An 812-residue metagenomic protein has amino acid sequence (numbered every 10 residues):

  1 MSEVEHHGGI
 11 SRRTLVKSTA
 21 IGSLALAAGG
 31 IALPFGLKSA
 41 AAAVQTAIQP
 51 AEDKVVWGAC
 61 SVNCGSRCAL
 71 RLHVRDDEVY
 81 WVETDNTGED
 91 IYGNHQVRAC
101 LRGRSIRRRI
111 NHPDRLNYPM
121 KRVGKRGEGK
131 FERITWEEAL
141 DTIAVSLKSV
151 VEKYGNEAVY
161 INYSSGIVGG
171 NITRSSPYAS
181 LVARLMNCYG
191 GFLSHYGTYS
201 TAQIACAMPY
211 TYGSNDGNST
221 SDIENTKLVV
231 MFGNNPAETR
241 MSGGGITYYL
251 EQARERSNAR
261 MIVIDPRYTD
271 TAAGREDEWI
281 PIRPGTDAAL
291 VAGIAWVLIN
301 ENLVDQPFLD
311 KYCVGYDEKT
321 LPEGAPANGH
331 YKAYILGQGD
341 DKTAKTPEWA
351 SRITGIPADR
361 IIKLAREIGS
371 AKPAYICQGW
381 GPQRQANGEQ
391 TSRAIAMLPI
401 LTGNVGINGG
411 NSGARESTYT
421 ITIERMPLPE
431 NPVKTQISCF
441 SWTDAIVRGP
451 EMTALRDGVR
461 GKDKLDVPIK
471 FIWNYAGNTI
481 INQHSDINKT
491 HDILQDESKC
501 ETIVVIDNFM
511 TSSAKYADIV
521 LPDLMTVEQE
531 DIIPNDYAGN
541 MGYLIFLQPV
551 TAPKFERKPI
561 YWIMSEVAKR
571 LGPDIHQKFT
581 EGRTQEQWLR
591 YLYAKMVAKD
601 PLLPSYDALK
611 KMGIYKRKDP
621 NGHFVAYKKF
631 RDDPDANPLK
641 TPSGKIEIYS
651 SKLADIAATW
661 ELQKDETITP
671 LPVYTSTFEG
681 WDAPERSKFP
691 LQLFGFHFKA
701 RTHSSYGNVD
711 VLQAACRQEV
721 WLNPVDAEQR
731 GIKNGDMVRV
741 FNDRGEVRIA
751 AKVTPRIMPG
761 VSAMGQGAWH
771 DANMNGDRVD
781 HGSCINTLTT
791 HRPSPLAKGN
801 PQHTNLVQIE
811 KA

Functional and structural regions predicted by a protein language model:
S2-E3, P177-I264, T271, A289 (+3 more regions): Extended redox/cofactor-interaction regions of prokaryotic respiratory oxidoreductases
S2-L303, G329, K462, Y475 (+2 more regions): N-terminal export/assembly segments and adjacent metallocofactor-ligating motifs of anaerobic energy-metabolism
S164-S165, K311-V314, I368, N411-T422 (+2 more regions): A glycine-rich phosphate-binding loop feature that marks nucleotide/adenosyl-phosphate handling sites
R267-A371: Long, well-ordered, tryptophan-enriched scaffold segments
E276-I282, G542-P553: Short beta-alpha connecting loops at secondary-structure transitions that line or flank enzyme active sites
A327-R448: Active-site phosphate/pyrophosphate-binding segments
E501-T502, P549-S565: Phosphate/diphosphate-binding loops
I560-M612, S704-Y706, D710-W721, V725-A812: Long, contiguous, secondary-structure-rich segments that constitute the structural scaffold of globular domains
